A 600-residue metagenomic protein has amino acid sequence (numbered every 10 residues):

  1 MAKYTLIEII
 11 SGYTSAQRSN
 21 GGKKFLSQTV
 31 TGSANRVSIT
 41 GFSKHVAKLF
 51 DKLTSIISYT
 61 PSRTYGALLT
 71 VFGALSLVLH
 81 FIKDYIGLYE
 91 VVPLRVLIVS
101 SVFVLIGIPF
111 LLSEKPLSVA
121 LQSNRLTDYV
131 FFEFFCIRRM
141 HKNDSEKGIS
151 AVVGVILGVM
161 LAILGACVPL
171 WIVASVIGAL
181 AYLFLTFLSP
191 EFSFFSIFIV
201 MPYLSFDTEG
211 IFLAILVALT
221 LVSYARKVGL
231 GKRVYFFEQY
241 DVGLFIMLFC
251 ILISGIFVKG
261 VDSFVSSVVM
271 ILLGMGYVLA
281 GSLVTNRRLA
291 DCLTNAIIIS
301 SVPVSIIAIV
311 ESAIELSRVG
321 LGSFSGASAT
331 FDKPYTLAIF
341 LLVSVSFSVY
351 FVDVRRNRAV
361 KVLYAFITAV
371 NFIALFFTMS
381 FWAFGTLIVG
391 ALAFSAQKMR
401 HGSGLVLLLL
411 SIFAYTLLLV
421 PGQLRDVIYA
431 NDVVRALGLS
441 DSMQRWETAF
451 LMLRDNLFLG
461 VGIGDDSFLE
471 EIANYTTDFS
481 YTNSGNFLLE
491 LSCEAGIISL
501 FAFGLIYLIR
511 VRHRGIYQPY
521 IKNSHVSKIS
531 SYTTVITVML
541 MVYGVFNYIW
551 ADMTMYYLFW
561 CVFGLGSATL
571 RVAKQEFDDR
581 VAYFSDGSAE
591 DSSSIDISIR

Functional and structural regions predicted by a protein language model:
L6-Y59, P116-I149, R233, H513-S527 (+1 more regions): Membrane-interfacial, low-structure loops and terminal tails that flank and connect transmembrane helices in multi-pass
S38-K83, V91-K115, A151-V168, I177-L183 (+10 more regions): Alpha-helical transmembrane segments of multi-pass inner-membrane proteins
S62-L69, T186-I197, R233-I246, C292-I297 (+2 more regions): Membrane-interfacial loop-to-transmembrane alpha-helix junctions, especially the N-terminal start
R95-F103, F194, V200-L252: Hydrophobic alpha-helical transmembrane segments in multi-pass integral membrane proteins
R95-F110, S403-L410, S530-D591, R600: Transmembrane alpha-helices of multi-pass inner-membrane enzymes
A214-I215, Q239-I251, G260-L283, C292-S301: Aromatic-anchored transmembrane helix interface
L405, A495-M541: Hydrophobic transmembrane alpha-helices and their immediate junctions
R425, N431-E447, L451, D455 (+2 more regions): Long extracytoplasmic/lumenal interhelical loops at the membrane interface of multi-pass membrane proteins
